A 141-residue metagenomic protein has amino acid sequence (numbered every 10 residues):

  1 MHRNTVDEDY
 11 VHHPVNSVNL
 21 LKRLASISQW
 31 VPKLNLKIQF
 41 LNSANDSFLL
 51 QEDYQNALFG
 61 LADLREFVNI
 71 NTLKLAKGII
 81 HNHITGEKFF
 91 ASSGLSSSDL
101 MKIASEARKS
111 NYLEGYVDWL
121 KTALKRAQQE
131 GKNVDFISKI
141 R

Functional and structural regions predicted by a protein language model:
M1-R141: Intrinsically disordered terminal extensions flanking catalytic oxygenase cores
